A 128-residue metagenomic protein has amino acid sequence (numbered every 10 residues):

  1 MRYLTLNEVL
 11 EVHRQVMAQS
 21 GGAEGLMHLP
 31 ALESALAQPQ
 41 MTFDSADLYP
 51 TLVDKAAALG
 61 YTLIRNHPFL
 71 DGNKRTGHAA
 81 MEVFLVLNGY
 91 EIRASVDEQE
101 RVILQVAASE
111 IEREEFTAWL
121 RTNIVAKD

Functional and structural regions predicted by a protein language model:
M1-D128: FIC/Doc superfamily catalytic core
